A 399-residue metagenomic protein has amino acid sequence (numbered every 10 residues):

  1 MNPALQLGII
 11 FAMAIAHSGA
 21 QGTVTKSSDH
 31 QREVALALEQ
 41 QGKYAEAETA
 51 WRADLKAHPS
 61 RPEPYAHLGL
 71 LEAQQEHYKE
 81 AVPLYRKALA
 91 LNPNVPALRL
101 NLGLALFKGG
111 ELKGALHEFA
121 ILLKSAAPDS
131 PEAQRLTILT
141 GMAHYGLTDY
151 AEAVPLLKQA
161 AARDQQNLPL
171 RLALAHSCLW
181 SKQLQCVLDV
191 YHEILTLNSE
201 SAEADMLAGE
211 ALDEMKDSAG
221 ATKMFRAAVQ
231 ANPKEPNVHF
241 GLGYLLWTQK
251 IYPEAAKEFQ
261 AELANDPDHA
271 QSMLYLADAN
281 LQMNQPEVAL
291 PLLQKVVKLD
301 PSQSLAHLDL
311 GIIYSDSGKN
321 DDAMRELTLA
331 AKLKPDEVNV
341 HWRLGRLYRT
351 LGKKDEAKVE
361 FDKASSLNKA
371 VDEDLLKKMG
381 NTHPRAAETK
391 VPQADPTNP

Functional and structural regions predicted by a protein language model:
Q6-A16: Bacterial N-terminal signal peptides
T25-D29, W342-P399: Terminal, low-structured helical/coil segments at or just beyond the last alpha-helical repeat
S27-S60, L70, Q74, M142 (+4 more regions): Alpha-helical segment of the N-proximal tetratricopeptide repeat
S28, P62-E63, P96-A97, S130-Q134 (+7 more regions): Helix-start (N-cap) detector for alpha-helical repeat units in TPR-like alpha-solenoids, especially tetratricopeptide
E33, H67, N101, R135-L139 (+6 more regions): Canonical tetratricopeptide repeat
E39, A66, L70-A73, L100 (+12 more regions): Position-specific recognition of the canonical hydrophobic site in helix A of tetratricopeptide repeat
Q40-A53, Q74-K87, G109-I121, G146-Q159 (+6 more regions): Structural signature of tandem alpha-helical TPR/SEL1-like repeats, specifically the intra-repeat loop/turn
A57, L91, S125-D129, R163 (+6 more regions): Structural marker of alpha-solenoid helical repeat scaffolds
